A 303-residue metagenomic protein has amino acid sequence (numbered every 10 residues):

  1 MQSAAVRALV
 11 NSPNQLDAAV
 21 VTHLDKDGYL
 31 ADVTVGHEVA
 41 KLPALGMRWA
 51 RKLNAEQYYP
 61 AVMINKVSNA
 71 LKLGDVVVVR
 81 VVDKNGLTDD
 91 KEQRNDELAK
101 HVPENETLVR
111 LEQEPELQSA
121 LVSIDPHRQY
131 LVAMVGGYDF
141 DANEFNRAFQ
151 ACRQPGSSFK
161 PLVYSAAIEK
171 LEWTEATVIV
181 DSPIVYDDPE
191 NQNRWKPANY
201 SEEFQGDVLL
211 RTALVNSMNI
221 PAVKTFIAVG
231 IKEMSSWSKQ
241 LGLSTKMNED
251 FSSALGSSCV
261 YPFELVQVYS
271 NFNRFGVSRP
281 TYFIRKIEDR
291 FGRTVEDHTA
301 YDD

Functional and structural regions predicted by a protein language model:
M1-R153, S157-F159, W173-T177, K232-S238 (+1 more regions): Periplasmic/cell-envelope proteins involved in peptidoglycan metabolism and beta-lactam response
P13, A151-G156, E202-G206, L210 (+4 more regions): Secondary-structure capping and boundary motifs in well-ordered enzyme cores
V76, Q154, L162, A166 (+6 more regions): Extracytoplasmic/secreted proteins, especially bacterial periplasmic and envelope-associated proteins
R80, M134, Y138, A148 (+10 more regions): Structured segments of extracytoplasmic/periplasmic soluble domains in secreted or envelope-associated proteins
V122-S123, V132-M134, V178-V180, T212 (+5 more regions): Structural recognition of the beta-strand scaffold that forms the well-ordered cores of secreted hydrolase catalytic
H127, W173-M234, S278, R290-D303: Conserved catalytic neighborhood of penicillin-recognizing serine enzymes
Q129, K160, A213, V268: Conserved hydrophobic/aromatic pocket- or pore-lining residues that grip, position, or stack substrates in active sites
Q240-V295: Active-site-proximal helix/loop microenvironment of the serine DD-peptidase/beta-lactamase transpeptidase fold
